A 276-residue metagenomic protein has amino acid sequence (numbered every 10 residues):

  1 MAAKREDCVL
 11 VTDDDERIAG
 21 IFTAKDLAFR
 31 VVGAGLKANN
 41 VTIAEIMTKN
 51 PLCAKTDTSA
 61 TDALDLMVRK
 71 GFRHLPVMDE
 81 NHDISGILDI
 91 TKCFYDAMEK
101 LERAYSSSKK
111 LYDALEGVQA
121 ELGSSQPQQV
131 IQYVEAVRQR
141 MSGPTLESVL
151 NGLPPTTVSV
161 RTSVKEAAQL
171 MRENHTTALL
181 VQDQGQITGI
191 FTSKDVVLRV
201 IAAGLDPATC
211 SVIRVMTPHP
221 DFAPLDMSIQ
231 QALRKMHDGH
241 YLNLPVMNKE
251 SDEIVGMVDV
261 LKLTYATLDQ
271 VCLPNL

Functional and structural regions predicted by a protein language model:
M1-L276: Tandem CBS (Cystathionine beta-synthase) repeat/Bateman regulatory domains
